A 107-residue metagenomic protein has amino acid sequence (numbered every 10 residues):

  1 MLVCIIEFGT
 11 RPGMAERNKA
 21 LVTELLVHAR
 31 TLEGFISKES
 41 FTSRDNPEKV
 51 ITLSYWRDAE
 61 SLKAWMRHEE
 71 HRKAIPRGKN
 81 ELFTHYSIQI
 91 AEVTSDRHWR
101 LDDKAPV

Functional and structural regions predicted by a protein language model:
M1-V50, A59-R67, F83-V107: Short S/T/G/P-rich N-terminal loop/turn motif that feeds into the first structured element of a domain
A74, G78: Conserved short loop/helix modules at catalytic or binding sites in compact beta-alpha or helix-hairpin-helix contexts
